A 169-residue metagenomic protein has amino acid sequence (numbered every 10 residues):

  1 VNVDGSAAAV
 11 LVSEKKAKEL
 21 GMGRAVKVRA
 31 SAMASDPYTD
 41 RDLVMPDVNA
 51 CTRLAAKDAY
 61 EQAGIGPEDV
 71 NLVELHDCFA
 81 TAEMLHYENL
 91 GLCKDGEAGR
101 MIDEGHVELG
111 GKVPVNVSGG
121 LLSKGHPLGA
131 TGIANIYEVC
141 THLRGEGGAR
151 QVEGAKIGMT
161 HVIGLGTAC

Functional and structural regions predicted by a protein language model:
V1-L54, D58, H106-S118, L122 (+2 more regions): Condensing-enzyme catalytic core mediating Claisen C-C bond formation in acyl metabolism
A8, C51, A55-A63, A82-L90 (+2 more regions): Stable alpha-helical structural segments in soluble proteins, enriched in small hydrophobic residues
A9-K15, K124-G147: Active-site-proximal alpha-helical scaffold in enzymes
K18, A55-D69, G147: Phosphate/pyrophosphate-binding loops at sites that engage ATP/ADP/AMP, CoA/4′-phosphopantetheine, polyphosphate
Y38-M45, D77-R100, G111, P127-G129 (+1 more regions): Short glycine/threonine-rich loop-to-helix capping motif typified by GTGT followed within a few residues by an Asp-Pro
V73-C78, A155-G164: A glycine-rich phosphate-binding loop feature that marks nucleotide/adenosyl-phosphate handling sites
C93-G105, G147-E153: A glycine-biased, small/acidic residue-tolerant capping/turn segment at secondary-structure junctions
